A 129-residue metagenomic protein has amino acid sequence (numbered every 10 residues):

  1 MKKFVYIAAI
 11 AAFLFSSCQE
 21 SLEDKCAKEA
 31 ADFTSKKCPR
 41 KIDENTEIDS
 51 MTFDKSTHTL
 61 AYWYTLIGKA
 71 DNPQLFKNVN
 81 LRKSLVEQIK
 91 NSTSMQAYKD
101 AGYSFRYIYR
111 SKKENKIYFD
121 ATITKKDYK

Functional and structural regions predicted by a protein language model:
K2-A9: Sec-dependent signal peptide recognition, specifically the positively charged N-region followed immediately by
L14-S17: C-terminal motif of bacterial Sec signal peptides marking the signal peptidase cleavage site
A27-E47: Post-signal peptide N-terminal segment of mature Sec-exported envelope proteins
A31, N72-Y98: Short, non-transmembrane amphipathic alpha-helical segments
I42-G68: Short edge beta-strands and adjacent turn/loop segments
L66-A70, S111-K113: Beta-strand elements of well-folded, non-transmembrane domains
I89-I117: A short amphipathic beta-strand at an alpha->beta junction
I117-K129: Short, low-complexity, Pro/Ser/Thr/Gly-rich segments in the mature regions of secreted, periplasmic
